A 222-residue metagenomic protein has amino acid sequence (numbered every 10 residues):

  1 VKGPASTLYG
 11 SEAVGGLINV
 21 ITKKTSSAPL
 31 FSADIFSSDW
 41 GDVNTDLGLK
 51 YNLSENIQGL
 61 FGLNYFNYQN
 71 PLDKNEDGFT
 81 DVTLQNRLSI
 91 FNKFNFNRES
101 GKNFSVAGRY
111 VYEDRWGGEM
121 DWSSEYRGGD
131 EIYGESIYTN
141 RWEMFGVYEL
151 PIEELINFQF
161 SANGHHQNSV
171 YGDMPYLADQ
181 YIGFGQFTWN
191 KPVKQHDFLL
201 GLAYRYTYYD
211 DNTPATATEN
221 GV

Functional and structural regions predicted by a protein language model:
V1, L8, E12-D34, T45-G48: N-terminal periplasmic accessory domains that precede and gate Gram-negative outer-membrane beta-barrel machines
V1-K2, I90: Short acidic/polar hinge/loop motifs at secondary-structure boundaries that mediate gating or recognition
G16, P29-F31, V43-L47, N86-N92 (+3 more regions): Hydrophobic, lipid-facing positions within transmembrane beta-strands of outer-membrane proteins
I21, G48-N52, G62, K93-N97 (+2 more regions): Transmembrane beta-barrel domains of outer membrane proteins
S27-F31, V43, E55-G59, L88 (+4 more regions): Outer-envelope beta-barrel architecture signal
A33-S37, F61-N67, V106-Y110, F158-G164 (+1 more regions): Transmembrane beta-barrel strands of outer-membrane/channel proteins
Y68-S89, N95-I156, A162-Q180: Flexible loop and strand-edge segments within Gram-negative outer membrane beta-barrel domains
D197-V222: Signature of Gram-negative outer-membrane beta-barrel scaffolds
